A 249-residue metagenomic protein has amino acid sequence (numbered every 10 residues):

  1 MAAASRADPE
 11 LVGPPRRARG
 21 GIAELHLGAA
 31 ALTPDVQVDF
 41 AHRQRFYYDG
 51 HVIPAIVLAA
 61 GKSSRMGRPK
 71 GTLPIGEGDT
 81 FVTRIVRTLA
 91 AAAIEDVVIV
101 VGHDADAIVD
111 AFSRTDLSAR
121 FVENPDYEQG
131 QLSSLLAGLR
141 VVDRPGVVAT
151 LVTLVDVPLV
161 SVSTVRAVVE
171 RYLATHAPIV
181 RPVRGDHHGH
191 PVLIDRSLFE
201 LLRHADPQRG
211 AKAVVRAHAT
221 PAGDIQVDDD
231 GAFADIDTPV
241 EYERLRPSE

Functional and structural regions predicted by a protein language model:
A3-A7, A18, I22, H26 (+1 more regions): Small-residue helix-boundary/cleavage micro-motifs
D8, H26, D39-H42, Y47-D49: Intrinsic-disorder-associated, low-complexity terminal segments enriched in Asp/Asn/His/Tyr and depleted of Lys/Arg
R17-R19, T33-D35, Q44-Y48, V165: Repetitive helical segments and hydrophobic/amphipathic motifs
F46-V52, E200-E249: Conserved alpha/beta core of the MobA/IspD/sugar-nucleotide pyrophosphorylase nucleotidyltransferase superfamily
H51-L58, K62-H188, P221-V227: Nucleotide and nucleotide-moiety/phosphate-recognizing core
S63, L73, F199-E200, E243: Nucleotide phosphate-binding site architecture
L136-G138, S197-L202: Short beta-strand and adjoining strand-loop segment in the mid-core of the Rossmann-like NAD(P)-dependent dehydrogenase
H190-I194, A234-D237: Short glycine- and hydrophobic/aromatic-rich loop-to-beta-strand nucleating segment in the catalytic cores
